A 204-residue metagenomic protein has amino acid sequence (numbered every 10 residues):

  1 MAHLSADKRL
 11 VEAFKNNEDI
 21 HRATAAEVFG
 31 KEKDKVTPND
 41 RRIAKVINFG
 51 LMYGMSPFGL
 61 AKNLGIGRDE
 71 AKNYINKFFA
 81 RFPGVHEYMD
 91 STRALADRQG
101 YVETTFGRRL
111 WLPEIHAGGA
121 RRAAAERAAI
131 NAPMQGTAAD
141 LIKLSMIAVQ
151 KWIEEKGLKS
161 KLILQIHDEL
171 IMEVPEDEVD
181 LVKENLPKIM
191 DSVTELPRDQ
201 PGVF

Functional and structural regions predicted by a protein language model:
M1-F204: Conserved catalytic core of nucleotide polymerization and phosphodiester-bond processing enzymes
